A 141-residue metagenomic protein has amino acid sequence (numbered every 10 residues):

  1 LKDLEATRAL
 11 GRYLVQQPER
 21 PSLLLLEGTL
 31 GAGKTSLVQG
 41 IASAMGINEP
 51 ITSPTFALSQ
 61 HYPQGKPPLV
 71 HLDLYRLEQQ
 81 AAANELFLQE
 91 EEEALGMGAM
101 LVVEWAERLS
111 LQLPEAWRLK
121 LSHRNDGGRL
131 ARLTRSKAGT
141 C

Functional and structural regions predicted by a protein language model:
L1-Y13: N-terminal pre-Walker A segment at the start of P-loop NTPase domains
L14-P21: Phosphate-binding P-loop
L24-L26: Hydrophobic anchor at the beta1->P-loop junction of P-loop NTPases
T29: P-loop (Walker A) phosphate-binding loop of NTP-binding proteins
K34: Conserved lysine of the Walker
S43, Q80-A82, L86-C141: Short phosphate-coordinating micro-motif centered on Lys-Gly-acidic
I47-Y62: Short beta-strand-centered segment that lines the nucleotide-binding/catalytic pocket of NTP-utilizing
